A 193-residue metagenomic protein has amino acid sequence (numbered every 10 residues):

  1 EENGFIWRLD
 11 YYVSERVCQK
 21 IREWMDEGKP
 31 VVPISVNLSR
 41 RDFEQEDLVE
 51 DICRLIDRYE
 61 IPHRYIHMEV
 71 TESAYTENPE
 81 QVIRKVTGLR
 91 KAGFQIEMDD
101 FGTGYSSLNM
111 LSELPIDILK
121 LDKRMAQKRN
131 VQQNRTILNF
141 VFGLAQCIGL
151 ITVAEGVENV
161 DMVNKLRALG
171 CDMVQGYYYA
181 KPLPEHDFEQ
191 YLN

Functional and structural regions predicted by a protein language model:
F5-Q81, G156: Catalytic core of bacterial c-di-GMP phosphodiesterases, primarily the EAL and HD-GYP domains, capturing alpha-helical
W24, S39-E46, Y65-E80, A92-N193: EAL-family c-di-GMP phosphodiesterase catalytic domain
K85: Conserved functional hotspot residues or short segments at active or partner-binding sites across diverse domains
